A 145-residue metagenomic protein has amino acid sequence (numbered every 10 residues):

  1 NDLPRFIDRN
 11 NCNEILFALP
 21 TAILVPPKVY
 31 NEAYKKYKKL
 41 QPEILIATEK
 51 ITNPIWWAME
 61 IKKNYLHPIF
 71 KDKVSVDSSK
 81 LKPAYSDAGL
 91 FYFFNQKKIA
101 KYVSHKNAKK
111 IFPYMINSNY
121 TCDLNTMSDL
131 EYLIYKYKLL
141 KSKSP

Functional and structural regions predicted by a protein language model:
N1, M59-K63, M127-E131: Short, surface-exposed amphipathic charged segments that create phosphate/polyanion-binding patches used for binding
N1-D8, N64-F70: A polyampholytic, Gly/Pro-enriched intrinsically disordered region
N1-R5, V29-K36, Y132: Alpha-helical elements of Rossmann-like donor-binding domains used by nucleotide-donor carbohydrate transfer enzymes
I7-L16: Short acidic donor-binding loop at the edge of a beta-strand
E14, I23-M115: Conserved core of the sugar-phosphate nucleotidyltransferase
A18-P20: Active-site acidic Asp-centered loop
Y114-M115, N119-P145: Hydrophobic helical membrane-anchoring modules
